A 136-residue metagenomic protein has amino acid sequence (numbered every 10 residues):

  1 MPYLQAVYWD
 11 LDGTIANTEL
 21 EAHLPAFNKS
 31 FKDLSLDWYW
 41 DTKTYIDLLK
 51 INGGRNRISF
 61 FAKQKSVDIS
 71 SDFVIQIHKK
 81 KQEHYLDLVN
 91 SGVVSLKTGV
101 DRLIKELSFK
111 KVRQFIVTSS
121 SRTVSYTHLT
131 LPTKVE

Functional and structural regions predicted by a protein language model:
P2-K43: Active-site neighborhood of HAD-like aspartate-dependent phosphohydrolases
E21-P25, R55, R122, Y126: Short, surface-exposed alpha-helical segments at coil->helix boundaries
S30, G53-I69: Helix-loop "lid/cap" segments that line or gate small-molecule binding pockets
L34-I46, S66-I77: Short, surface-exposed acidic
H78-L86: Short, basic/glycine-rich phosphate-binding loops at helix/coil junctions that contact nucleotide phosphates
D87-I116: Short, acidic loop-to-helix structural element flanking the phosphoryl-transfer center in phosphate-processing enzymes
T118-S120, T130: Conserved phosphate-coupling serine/threonine residues in phosphotransfer and NTP-handling enzymes
T127-T133: Conserved small/polar residues in nucleotide/adenosyl-binding loops
